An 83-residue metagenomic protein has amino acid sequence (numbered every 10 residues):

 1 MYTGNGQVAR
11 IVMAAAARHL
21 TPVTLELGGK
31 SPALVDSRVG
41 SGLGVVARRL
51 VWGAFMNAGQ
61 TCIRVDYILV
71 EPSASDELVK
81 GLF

Functional and structural regions predicted by a protein language model:
M1: N-terminal Rossmann-like NAD(P) cofactor-binding module of classical short-chain dehydrogenase/reductase
G4-F83: ALDH superfamily catalytic-core signature
